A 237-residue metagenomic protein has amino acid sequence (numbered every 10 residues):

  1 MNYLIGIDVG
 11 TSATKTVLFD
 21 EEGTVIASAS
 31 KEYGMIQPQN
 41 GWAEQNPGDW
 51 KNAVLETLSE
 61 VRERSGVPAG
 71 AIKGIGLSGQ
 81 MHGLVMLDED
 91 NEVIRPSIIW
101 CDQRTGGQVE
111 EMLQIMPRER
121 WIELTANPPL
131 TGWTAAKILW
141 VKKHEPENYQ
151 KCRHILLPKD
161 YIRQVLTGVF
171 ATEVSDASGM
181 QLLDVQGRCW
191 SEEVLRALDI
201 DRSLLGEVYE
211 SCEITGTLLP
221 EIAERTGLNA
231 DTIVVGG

Functional and structural regions predicted by a protein language model:
M1-R95, E123, K151, G206-E207 (+1 more regions): N-terminal glycine/serine-rich phosphate-binding loop of ATP-dependent small-molecule kinases, especially carbohydrate
V9-T11, W121-G237: Gly/Ser/Thr-rich active-site cleft segment
P47-W50, V54, T105, T134 (+2 more regions): Conserved donor sugar-nucleotide recognition element shared by glycan-biosynthetic enzymes
P96, Q108, V165: Residues that scaffold the ATP/ADP-binding catalytic core of kinase and kinase-like folds
D102: Carbohydrate-associated surface elements
G106-P117: Hinge/lid segment of periplasmic solute-binding proteins
